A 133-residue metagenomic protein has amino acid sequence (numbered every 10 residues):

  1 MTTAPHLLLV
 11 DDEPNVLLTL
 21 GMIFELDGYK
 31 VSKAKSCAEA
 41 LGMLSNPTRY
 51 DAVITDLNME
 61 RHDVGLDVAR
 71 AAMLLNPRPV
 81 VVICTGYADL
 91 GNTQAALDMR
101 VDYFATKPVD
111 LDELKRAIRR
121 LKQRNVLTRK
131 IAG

Functional and structural regions predicted by a protein language model:
P14-S32: Two-component/phosphorelay signaling modules centered on CheY-like receiver
K33-A52, Q94: Acidic, metal-coordinating helix/loop segments flanking the phosphotransfer/catalytic sites of two-component signaling
L41-G42, V64-R78, D98: Short amphipathic alpha-helix used as the core "switch/output" element in two-component signaling
Y50, D56-R70: Conserved phosphotransfer microenvironments
D63-D67, A88-A105: Alpha4 helix (beta4-alpha4-beta5 surface) of REC/receiver domains from two-component response regulators
G91, V109-R119, V126: C-terminal output helix
Q123-G133: CheY-like receiver
